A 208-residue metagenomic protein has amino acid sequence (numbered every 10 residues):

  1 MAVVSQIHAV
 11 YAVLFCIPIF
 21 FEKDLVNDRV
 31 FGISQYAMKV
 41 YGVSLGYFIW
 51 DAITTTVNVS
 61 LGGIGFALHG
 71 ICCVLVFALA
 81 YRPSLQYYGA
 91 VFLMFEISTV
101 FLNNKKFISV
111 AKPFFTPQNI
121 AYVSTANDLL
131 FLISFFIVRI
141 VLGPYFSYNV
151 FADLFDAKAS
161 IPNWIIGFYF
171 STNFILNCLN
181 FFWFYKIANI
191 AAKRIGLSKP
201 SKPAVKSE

Functional and structural regions predicted by a protein language model:
M1-F95, T99-L102, I108-E208: Membrane-helix and juxtamembrane interface regions of eukaryotic multi-pass membrane proteins
